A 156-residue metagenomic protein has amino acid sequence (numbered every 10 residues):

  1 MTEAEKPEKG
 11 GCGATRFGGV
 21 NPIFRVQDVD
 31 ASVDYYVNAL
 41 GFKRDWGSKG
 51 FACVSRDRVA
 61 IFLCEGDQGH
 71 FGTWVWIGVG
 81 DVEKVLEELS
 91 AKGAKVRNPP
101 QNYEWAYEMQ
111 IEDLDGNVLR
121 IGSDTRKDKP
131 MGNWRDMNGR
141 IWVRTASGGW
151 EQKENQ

Functional and structural regions predicted by a protein language model:
M1-V33, T73-V75, D124-Q156: N-terminal beta-strand motif that seeds the catalytic metal site of vicinal oxygen chelate
T2-E3, E8, K43-W74, V118-D124: Conserved short beta-strand elements that form part of the metal-binding/catalytic scaffold of enzyme active sites
R16-F17, I23-I61: Core segments of cupin and vicinal oxygen chelate
G19-Q27, C53-S55, G66-K92, Y107-N117: Vicinal oxygen chelate
I23, C64, N102, Q110 (+1 more regions): Short beta->alpha transition motifs characteristic of CBS
G47, E104-A106: Short, small/polar residue-rich loop motifs at catalytic or cofactor-binding pockets
R97-Q101: Conserved S-adenosyl-L-methionine
